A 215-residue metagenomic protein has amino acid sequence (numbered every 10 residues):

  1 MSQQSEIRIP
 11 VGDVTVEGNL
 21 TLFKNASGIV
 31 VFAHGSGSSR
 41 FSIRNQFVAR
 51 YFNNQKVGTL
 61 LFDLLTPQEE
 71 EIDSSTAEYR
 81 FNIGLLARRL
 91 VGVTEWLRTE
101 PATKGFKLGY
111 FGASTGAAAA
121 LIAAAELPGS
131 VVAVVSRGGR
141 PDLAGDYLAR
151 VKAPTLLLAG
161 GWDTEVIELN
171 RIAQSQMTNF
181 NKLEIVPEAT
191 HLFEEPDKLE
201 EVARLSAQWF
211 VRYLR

Functional and structural regions predicted by a protein language model:
I7-T103, D197, E201: Serine-hydrolase catalytic machinery in alpha/beta-hydrolase-like enzymes
S36, S114-A117, G139, W162: Active-site loop->helix "elbow" adjoining a glycine-rich segment at hydrolase catalytic centers
A102-S114: Alpha/beta-hydrolase fold nucleophile elbow
G129-P141: A conserved short beta-strand
V151, L157-A159: Short beta-strand/loop motif that positions the catalytic acidic residue of the alpha/beta-hydrolase fold
T164-L169: Conserved alpha/beta-hydrolase "acid-adjacent" motif
Q176-L192: Catalytic histidine neighborhood in serine/cysteine hydrolases with alpha/beta-hydrolase-type architecture
E194-Q208: Post-His helix in hydrolase/transferase enzymes
